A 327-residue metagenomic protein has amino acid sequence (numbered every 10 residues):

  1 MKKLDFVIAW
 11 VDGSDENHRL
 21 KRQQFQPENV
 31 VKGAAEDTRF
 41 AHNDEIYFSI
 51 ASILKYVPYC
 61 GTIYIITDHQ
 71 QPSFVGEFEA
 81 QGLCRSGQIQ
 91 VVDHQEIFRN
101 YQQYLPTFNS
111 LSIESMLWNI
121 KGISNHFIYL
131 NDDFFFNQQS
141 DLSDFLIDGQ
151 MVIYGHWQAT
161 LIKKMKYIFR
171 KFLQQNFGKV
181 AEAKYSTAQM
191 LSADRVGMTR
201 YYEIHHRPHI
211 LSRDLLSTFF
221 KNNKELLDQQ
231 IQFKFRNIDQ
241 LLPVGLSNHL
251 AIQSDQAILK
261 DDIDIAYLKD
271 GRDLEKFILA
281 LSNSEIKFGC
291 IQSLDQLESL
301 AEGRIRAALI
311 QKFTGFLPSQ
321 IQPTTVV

Functional and structural regions predicted by a protein language model:
D5, G13-A41: A solvent-exposed, charged loop/short amphipathic helix patch at secondary-structure junctions
S14-H18, Q71-G76, R99-N100, F135-Q139 (+2 more regions): Short catalytic/ligand-binding loop motif for oxyanion handling, primarily in non-cytosolic enzymes, centered on
D37, A41, Q71-I123: Active-site-proximal specificity loops/subdomain of glycosyltransferases
D37-R39, Q229-I238: Active-site rim elements
S52-C60: Short, acidic, metal-binding catalytic loop of nucleotide-sugar glycosyltransferases
Q71, M116-H156: GT-A fold catalytic core of metal-dependent nucleotide-sugar glycosyltransferases, centered on the diacidic
V152-Q232: Long, charge-rich alpha-helical interaction segments
R236-I238, L242-V327: Long, low-complexity C-terminal extensions of enzymes
